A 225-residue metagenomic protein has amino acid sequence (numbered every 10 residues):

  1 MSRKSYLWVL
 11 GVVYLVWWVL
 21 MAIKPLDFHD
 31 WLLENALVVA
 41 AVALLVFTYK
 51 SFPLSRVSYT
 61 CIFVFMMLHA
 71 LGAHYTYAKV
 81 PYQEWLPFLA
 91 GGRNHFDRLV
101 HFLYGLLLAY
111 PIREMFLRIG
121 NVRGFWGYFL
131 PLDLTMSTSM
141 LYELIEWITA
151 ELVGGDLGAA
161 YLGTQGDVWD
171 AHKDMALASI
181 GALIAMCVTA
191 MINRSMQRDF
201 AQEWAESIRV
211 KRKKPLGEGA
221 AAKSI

Functional and structural regions predicted by a protein language model:
M1-V12, L54: N-terminal membrane topogenic signal
L20-L32, A43-P53: Short, hydrophobic transmembrane alpha-helix segments
M21, I62-G72, A109-Y110, L134-E146 (+1 more regions): Alpha-helical transmembrane segments of multi-pass membrane proteins
D27-W31, K79-Q83, F96, S139 (+1 more regions): Interfacial helix-loop-helix junctions of multi-pass membrane proteins
D30-L37, G92-I112, V168-L183: Membrane-interface loop-to-helix entry segments
A40-Y49, L103-G120, E151-L157, A176-I192: Membrane-interfacial alpha-helical segments at the cytosolic side of multi-pass membrane proteins
G120-M136: Internal alpha-helical transmembrane segments of multi-pass membrane proteins
V168-I225: Primarily interfacial, aromatic-capped hydrophobic alpha-helices that serve as membrane anchors
